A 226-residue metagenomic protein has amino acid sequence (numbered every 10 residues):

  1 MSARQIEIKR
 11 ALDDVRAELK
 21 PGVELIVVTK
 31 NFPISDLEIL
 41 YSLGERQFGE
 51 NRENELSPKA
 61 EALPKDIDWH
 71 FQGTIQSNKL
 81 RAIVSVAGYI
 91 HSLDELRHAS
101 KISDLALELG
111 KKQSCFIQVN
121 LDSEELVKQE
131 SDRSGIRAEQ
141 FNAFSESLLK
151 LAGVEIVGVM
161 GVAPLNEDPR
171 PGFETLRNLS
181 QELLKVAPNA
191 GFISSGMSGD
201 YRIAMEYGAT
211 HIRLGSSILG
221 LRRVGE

Functional and structural regions predicted by a protein language model:
M1-G199, M205-Y207, L219: Conserved alpha/beta-domain cores
H91, A209-E226: Gly/Pro- and small hydrophobic-enriched strand-loop and loop-to-helix capping segments that sit at the rims
